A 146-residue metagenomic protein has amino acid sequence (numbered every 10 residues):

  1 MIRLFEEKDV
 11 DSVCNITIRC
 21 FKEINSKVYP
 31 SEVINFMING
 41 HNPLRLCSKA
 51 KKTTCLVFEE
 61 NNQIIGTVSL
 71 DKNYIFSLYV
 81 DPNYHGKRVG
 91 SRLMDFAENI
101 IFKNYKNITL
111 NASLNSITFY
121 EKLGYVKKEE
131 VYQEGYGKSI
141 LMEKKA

Functional and structural regions predicted by a protein language model:
M1-N15: A short beta-loop-alpha structural element at the N-terminal edge of CoA-dependent acyl/N-acetyltransferase catalytic
C14, I18-L44: Conserved GNAT-fold acetyl-CoA-binding loop/helix
T53-G66: Conserved beta-hairpin
I75-H85: A short, internal acetyl-CoA/4′-phosphopantetheine-binding micro-motif in the GNAT/acyltransferase core
G86-N99: Conserved acetyl-CoA-binding loop-helix of GNAT-fold acetyltransferases
I100-N115: Conserved GNAT acetyl-CoA-binding A-motif
T109-N111, V126-L141: Conserved catalytic-core motifs of GNAT/GCN5-like acyltransferases
Y120, Y125: Conserved active-site tyrosine of GNAT-family acetyltransferases
